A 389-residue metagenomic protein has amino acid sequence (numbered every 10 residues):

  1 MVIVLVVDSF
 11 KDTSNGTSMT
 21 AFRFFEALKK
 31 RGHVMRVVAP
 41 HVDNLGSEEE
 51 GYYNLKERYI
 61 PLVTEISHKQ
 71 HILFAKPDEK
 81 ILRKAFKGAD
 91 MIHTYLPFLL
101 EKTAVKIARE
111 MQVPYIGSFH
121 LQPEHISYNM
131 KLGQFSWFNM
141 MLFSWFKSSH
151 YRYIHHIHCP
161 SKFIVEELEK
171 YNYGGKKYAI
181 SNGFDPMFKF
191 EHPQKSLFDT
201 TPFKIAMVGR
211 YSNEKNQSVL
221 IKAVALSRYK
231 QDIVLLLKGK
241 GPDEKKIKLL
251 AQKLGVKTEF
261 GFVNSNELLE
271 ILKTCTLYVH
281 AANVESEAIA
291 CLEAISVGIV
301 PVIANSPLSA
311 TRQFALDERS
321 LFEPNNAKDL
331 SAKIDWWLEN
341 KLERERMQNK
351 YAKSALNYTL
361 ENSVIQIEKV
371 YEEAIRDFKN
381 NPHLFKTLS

Functional and structural regions predicted by a protein language model:
H41, F163, G183: Carbohydrate-associated surface elements
F86, F262-V263, E270-C275: Short alpha-helical donor nucleotide-sugar binding micro-motif in glycosyltransferases
E110, F138-H156, Y171: Membrane-proximal helix-turn-helix segments that form the acceptor-binding/catalytic region of lipid-linked
S196-A225, L236: Conserved donor-binding/catalytic core segment of Leloir-type glycosyltransferases
K245-N266: Nucleotide-activated donor-binding/catalytic signature segment of Leloir-type glycosyltransferases, i.e., the conserved
N283: Aromatic "clamp/platform" in nucleotide-sugar-dependent glycosyltransferases that forms part of the donor/acceptor
V300-N305: Short hydrophobic beta-strand element within catalytic cores of glycosyltransferases and related nucleotide-activated
L316-A327, W336-L342: Conserved acidic donor-binding segment of nucleotide-sugar-dependent glycosyltransferases
